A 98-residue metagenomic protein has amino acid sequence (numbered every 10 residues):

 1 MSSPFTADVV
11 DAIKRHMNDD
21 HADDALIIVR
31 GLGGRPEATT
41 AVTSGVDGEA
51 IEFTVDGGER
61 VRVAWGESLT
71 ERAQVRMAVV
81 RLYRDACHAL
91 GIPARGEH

Functional and structural regions predicted by a protein language model:
M1-H98: Binding-site signature for planar aromatic cofactors or substrates
